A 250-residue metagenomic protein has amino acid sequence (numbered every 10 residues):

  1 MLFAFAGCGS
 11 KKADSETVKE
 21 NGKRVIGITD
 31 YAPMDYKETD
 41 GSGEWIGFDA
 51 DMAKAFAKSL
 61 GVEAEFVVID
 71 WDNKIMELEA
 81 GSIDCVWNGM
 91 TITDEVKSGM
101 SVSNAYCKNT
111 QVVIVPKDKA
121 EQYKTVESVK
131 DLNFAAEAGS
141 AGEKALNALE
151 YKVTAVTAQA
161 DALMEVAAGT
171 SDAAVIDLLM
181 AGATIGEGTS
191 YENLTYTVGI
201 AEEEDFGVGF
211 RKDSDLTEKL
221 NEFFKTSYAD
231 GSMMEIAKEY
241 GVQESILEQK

Functional and structural regions predicted by a protein language model:
F3-G7: C-terminal motif of bacterial Sec signal peptides marking the signal peptidase cleavage site
S10-A13, A141-T157, E192-T197, E222-K250: Ligand-binding clefts/hinges and TM-proximal coupling segments of bilobed small-molecule sensing domains
E16-G89: Extracytoplasmic small-molecule ligand-binding "clamshell" domains of the periplasmic binding protein/Venus flytrap
T17, V115-N133: Flexible hinge/capping segments at coil-to-helix
K23-I28, V126-G139: Short loop->beta-strand "edge-of-pocket" segments that line small-molecule binding or catalytic clefts across diverse
G27-A32, D49, V67-D72, G81-T93 (+5 more regions): Beta->alpha turn/N-cap motifs
D30, K108-V115, L178, G182 (+2 more regions): Periplasmic-binding protein-like
F48-D51, E65-L78, E121, G139 (+2 more regions): Short helix-initiation/N-cap motifs at beta->coil->alpha
